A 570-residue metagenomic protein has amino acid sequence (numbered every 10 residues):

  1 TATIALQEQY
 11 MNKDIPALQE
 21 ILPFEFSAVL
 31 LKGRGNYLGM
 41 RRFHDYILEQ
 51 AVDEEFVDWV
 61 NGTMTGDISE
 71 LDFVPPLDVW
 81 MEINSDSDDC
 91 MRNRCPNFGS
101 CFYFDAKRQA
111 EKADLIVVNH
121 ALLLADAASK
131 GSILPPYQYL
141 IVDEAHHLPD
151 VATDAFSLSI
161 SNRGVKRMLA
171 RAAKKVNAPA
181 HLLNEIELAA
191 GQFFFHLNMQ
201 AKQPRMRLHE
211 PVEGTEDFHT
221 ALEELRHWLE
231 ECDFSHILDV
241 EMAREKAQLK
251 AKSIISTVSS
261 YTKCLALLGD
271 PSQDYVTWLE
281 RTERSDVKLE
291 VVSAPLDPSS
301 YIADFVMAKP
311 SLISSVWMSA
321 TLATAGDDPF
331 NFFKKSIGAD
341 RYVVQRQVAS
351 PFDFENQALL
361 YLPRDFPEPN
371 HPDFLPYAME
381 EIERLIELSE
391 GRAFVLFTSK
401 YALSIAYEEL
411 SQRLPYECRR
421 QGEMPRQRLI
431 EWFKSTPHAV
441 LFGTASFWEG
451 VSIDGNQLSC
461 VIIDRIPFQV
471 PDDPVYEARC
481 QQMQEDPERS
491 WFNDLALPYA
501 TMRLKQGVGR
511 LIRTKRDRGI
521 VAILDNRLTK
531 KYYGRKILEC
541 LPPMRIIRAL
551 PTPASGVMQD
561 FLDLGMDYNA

Functional and structural regions predicted by a protein language model:
T1-D114, A170, K174-N177, K202-R205 (+3 more regions): A substrate-engagement module of RecA-like helicase motors
T1-T3, V316-M318, G391-T398, A522-L524: Conserved RecA-like ASCE P-loop NTPase motor core of nucleic-acid helicases/translocases
M81-D114, S129-G131, D239-R364, D373-E380 (+3 more regions): A contiguous, basic/glycine-rich beta-loop/short-helix subdomain that forms a polymer-engagement track
A145-H146, D150-E216: Conserved phosphoryl-transfer catalytic core
P363-D373, E423-T529: Conserved RecA-like P-loop NTPase helicase motor core
P363-T398: Conserved interdomain hinge at the start of the Helicase C-terminal
T398-G422: Conserved helicase motor "Helicase C" RecA-like lobe of SF1/SF2 P-loop NTPases
A522-A570: N-terminal targeting/trafficking signals and adjacent low-complexity tails
